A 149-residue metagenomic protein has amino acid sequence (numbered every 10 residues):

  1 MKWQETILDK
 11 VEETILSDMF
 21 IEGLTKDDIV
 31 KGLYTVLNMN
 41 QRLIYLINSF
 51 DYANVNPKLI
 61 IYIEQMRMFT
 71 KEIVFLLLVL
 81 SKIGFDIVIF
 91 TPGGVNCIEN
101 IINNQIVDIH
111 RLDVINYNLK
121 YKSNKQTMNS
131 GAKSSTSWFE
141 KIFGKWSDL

Functional and structural regions predicted by a protein language model:
M1-G32, D108-L149: Conserved N-terminal ligand/cofactor-binding loop architecture of enzyme catalytic domains
K2, Y52-A53: Disordered low-complexity repeat/linker domains
G32-F50, N56-G84, V88-Q105, I109: Active-site and donor-binding regions of nucleotide-sugar-utilizing enzymes
